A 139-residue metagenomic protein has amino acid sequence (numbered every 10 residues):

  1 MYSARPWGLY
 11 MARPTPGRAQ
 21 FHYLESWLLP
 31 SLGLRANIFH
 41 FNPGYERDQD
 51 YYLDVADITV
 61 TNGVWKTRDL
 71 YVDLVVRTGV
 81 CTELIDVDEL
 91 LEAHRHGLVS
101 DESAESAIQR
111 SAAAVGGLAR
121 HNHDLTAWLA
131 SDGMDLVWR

Functional and structural regions predicted by a protein language model:
M1-A4, L28, V75-V76: Well-ordered beta-strand positions
M1-Y23: Charge-rich, low-complexity N-terminal segments
R5-P6, R47, R77-T78: Short, well-ordered loop/turn elements at secondary-structure boundaries
G8-Y10, L34, T82: Hydrophobic residues embedded in beta-strands of well-ordered beta-sheets
A19-F21, E25-V72: Structured beta-strand/loop patches that form or line metal/cofactor-binding pockets in enzymes
Y52-A56, V60, W65-K66, S106-H121: A long amphipathic alpha-helix within ATP-dependent nucleotide-binding catalytic cores
L70-A114: A hydrophobic, small-residue-rich beta->alpha segment in the mid-to-C-terminal subdomain of diverse proteins
Q109-R139: Cysteine/selenocysteine-centered motifs that mediate thiol-based redox chemistry or coordinate metal-sulfur cofactors
